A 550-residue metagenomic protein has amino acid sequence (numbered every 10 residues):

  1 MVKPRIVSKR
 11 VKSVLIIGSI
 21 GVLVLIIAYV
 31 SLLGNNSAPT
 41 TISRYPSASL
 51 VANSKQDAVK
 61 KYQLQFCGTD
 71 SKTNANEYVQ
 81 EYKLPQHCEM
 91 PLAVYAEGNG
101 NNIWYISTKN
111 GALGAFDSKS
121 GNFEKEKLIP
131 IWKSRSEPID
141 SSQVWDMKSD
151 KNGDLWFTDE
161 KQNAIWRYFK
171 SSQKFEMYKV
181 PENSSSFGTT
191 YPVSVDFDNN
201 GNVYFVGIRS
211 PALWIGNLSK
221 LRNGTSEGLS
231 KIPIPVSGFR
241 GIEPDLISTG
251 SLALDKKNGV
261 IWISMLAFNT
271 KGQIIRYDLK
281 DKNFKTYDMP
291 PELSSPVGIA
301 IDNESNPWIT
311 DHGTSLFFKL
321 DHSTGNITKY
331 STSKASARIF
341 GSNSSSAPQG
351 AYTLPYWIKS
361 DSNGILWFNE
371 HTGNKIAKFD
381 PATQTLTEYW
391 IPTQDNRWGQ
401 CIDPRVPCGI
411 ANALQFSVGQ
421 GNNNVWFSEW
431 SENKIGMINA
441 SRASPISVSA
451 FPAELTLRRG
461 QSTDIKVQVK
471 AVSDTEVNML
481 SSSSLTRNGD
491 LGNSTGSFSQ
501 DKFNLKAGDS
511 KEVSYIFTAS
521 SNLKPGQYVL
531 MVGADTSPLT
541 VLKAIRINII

Functional and structural regions predicted by a protein language model:
L50-Q63, Q80-G111: Beta-strand-rich domains and repeat architectures in extracellular enzymes and scaffolds, especially beta-propellers
Y62-L64, Q80-K83, E124-I131, E176-E182 (+6 more regions): Beta-propeller fold detector
H87-N99, W132-K151, N183-N199, S237-K257 (+3 more regions): Beta-rich, blade/repeat-based domains predominating in secreted/periplasmic proteins but also intracellular
I103-N110, D140, F157-K161, V203-S210 (+6 more regions): Conserved beta-strand positions in repeat-built beta-propeller and related beta-rich domains
A112-A115, A164-R167, P211-N217, G272-I275 (+3 more regions): A short loop-to-beta-strand structural motif that recurs across blades of beta-propeller domains
D117-G121, F169-Q173, N217-G224, Y277-K282 (+3 more regions): Short loop/turn segments that connect beta-strands within beta-propeller blades
P404-P445: Blade-level signature of beta-propeller repeat domains, shared across WD40, Kelch, NHL, RCC1 and BNR/Asp-box propellers
R442-I550: Long beta-sheet-rich domains in secretory-pathway and surface-associated proteins
